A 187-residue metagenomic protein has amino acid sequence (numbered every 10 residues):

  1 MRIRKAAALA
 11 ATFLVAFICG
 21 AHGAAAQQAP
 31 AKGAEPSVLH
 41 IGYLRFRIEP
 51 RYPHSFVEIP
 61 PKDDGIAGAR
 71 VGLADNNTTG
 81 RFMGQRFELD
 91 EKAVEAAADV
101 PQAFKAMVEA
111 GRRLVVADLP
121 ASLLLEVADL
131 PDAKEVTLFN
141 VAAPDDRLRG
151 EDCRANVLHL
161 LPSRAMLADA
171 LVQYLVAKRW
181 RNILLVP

Functional and structural regions predicted by a protein language model:
M1-A11: Bacterial N-terminal signal peptides that target proteins for export
A10-G20: Bacterial N-terminal signal peptides
A21-Q28: Boundary at the C-terminal end of the N-terminal hydrophobic targeting segment
P36, Y52, I59-E91: Signal peptide-proximal N-terminal region of secreted/periplasmic/extracellular or secretory-lumen proteins
G42-I59: Short glycine-rich His-centered loop
R86-D99, P187: Short beta->alpha junction loops
V94-R113, Q173-Y174: Short, well-structured alpha-helical segments in soluble
R112-P187: Extracytoplasmic ligand/sensor domains, especially the bilobed periplasmic-binding protein
